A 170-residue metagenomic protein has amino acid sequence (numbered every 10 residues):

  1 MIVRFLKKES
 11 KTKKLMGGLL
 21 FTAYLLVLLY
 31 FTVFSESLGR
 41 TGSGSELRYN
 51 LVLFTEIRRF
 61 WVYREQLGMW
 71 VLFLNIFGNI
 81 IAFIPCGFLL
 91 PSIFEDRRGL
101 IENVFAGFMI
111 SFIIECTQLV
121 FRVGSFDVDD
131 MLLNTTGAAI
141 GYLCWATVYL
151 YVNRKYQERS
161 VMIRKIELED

Functional and structural regions predicted by a protein language model:
M1-R122, V128, Y142-D170: Bulky hydrophobic segments
F126, D130, N134: Active-site metal-coordination segments of metallo-dependent hydrolases
